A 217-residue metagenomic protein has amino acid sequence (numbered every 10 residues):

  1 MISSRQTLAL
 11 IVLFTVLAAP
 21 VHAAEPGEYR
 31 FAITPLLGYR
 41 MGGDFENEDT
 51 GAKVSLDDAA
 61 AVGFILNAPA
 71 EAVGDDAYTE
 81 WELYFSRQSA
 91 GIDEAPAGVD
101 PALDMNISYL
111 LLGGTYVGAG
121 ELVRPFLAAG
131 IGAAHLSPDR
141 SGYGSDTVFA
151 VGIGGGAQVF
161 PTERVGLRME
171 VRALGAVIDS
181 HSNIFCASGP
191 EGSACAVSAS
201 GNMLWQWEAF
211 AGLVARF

Functional and structural regions predicted by a protein language model:
M1-E28: Cleavable N-terminal export/targeting peptides
E25-G114, G166, G175, Q206-F210: Glycine- and aromatic-enriched membrane insertion/assembly motifs of diderm outer-membrane and organelle channel
P35-Y39, F64-A68, L112-Y116, A129-A133 (+3 more regions): Residues on the lipid-exposed face of transmembrane beta-strands in outer-membrane beta-barrel proteins
R40-N47, Q88-A95, A128-P138, G189-A194: Flexible, solvent-exposed coil segments and beta strand-coil junctions, predominantly the extracellular/periplasmic
F45-G51, I92-D100, S137-S145, S180-A187: Outer-membrane beta-barrel translocator domains and adjoining extracellular loop/strand segments of Gram-negative
T50-V54, G98-A102, V117, S141-S145 (+2 more regions): Outer-membrane beta-barrel proteins
G113-G144, V148: A contiguous binding-surface segment within folded domains or other stable secondary-structure elements
T162-F217: Predominantly the C-terminal beta-signal and adjacent terminal strand-loop region of outer-membrane beta-barrel
